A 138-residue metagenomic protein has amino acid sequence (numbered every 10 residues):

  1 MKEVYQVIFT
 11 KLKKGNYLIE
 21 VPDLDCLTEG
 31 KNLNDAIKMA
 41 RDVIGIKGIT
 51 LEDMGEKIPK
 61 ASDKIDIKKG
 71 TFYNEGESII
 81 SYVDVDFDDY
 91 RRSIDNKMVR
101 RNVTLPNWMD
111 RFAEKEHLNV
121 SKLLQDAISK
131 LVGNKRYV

Functional and structural regions predicted by a protein language model:
M1-V4, G45-V103, W108-E116, K122 (+1 more regions): Short, charged, surface-exposed hinge/linker loops at domain edges that act as mobile lids or interdomain connectors
F9-D23: Short aromatic-glycine-(Arg/Gly/Cys) micro-motifs in beta-strand/loop hairpins
P22-D25, H117-L118: A short beta-strand motif that forms part of the nucleic acid-binding face of small beta-barrel RNA-binding folds
L24-D35, N102: A short, exposed loop/beta-hairpin motif centered on an aromatic-Gly-Thr core
N34-I49: A short, charged, amphipathic alpha-helix used as a generic interaction element across diverse proteins
K130: Alpha-helical DNA-recognition elements
